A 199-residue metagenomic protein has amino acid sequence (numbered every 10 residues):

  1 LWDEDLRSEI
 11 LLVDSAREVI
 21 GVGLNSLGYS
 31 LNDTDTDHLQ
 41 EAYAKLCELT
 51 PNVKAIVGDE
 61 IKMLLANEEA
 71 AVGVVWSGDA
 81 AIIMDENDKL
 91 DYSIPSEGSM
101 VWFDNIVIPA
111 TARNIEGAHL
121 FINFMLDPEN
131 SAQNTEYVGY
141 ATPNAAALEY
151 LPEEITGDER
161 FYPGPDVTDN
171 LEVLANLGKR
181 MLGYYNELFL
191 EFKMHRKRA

Functional and structural regions predicted by a protein language model:
L1-E69: Extracytoplasmic ligand-binding site segments that recognize negatively charged/polar headgroups
S8, A16-V19, G78-A81, E97-M100 (+3 more regions): Solvent-exposed loop/turn segments at secondary-structure junctions within structured extracellular/periplasmic domains
L39-E48, E86-A112, T156: Periplasmic-binding protein-like
I61-L64, A80, A118, S131: Short, hydrophobic alpha-helical packing/hinge segments within bilobed ligand-binding/sensory domains
K62, A66, M84, P109 (+1 more regions): Generic hydrophobic alpha-helical scaffold/packing signal
M63, P165-A199: Conserved C-terminal helix/tail region of periplasmic/extracytoplasmic solute-binding proteins
A66-N67, A71-K89: A ligand-binding cleft/hinge motif common to bilobed small-molecule-binding domains
M100, P109-D169: Mature extracytoplasmic/periplasmic domains
